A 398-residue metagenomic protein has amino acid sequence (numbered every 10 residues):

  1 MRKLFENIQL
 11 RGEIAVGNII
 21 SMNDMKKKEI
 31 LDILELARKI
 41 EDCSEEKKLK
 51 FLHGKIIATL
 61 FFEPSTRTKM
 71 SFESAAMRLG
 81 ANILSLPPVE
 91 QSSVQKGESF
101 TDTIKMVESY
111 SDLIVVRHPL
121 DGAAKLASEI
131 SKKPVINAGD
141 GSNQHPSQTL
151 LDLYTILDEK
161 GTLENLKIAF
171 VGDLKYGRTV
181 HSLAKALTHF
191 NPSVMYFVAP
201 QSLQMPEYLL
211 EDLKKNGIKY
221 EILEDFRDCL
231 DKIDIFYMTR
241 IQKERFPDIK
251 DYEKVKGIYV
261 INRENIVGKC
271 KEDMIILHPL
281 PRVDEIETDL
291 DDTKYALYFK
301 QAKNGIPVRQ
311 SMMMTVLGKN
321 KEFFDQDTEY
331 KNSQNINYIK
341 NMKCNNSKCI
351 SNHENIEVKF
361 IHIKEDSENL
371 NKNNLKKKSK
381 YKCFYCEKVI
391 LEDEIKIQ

Functional and structural regions predicted by a protein language model:
R2-M70, S74: Positively charged, low-complexity intrinsically disordered leader regions
S44, K50-L157, D284-E287: Phosphate/diphosphate ligand-binding glycine-rich loop within oxidoreductases
F62-A75, D158-M238, K380: Glycine-rich phosphate/diphosphate-binding loop of Rossmann-like nucleotide-binding domains
L213-L290: Rossmann-like adenosine-cofactor binding region
D273-M274, P279-D327: Adenosine-phosphate binding glycine-rich loop
E329-N341, F360-K378: Short, flexible, mixed-charge glycine/proline-rich loop motifs that serve as phosphate/nucleic-acid-contacting
M342-C344, C383-C386: Short cysteine-rich clusters marking metal-coordination/redox-active sites
K348-H353, I390: Cys/His-rich microdomains that often coordinate metals
